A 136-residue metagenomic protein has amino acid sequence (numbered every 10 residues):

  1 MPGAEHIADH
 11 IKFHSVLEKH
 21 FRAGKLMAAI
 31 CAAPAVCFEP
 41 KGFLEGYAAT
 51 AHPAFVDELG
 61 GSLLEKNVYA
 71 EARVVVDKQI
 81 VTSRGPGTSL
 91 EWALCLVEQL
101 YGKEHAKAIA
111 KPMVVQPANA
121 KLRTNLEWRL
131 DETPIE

Functional and structural regions predicted by a protein language model:
M1-E136: Active-site-adjacent pocket-lining segments in enzyme domains
